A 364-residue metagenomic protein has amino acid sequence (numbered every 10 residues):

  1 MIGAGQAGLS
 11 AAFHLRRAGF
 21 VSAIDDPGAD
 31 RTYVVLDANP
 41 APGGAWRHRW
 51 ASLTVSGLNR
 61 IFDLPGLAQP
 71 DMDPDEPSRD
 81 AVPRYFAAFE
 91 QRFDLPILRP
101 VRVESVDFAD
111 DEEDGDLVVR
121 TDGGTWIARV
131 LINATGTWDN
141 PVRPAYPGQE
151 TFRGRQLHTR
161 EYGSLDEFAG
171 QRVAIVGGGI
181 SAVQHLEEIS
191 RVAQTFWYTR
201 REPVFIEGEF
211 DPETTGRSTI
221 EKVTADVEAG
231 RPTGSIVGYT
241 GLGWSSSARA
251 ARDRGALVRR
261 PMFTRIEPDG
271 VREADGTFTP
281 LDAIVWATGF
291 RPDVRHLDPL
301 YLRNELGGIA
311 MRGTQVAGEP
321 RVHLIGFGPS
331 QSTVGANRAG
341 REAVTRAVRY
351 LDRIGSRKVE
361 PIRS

Functional and structural regions predicted by a protein language model:
M1-N39, G43-A45, P74-S364: Flavin (primarily FAD) cofactor-binding/catalytic cores of flavoenzymes
H48-W50: Glycine-rich loop at the start of a catalytic domain that most often binds anionic cofactors/ligands
L53-P74, D226-E228: Glycine-rich flavin
